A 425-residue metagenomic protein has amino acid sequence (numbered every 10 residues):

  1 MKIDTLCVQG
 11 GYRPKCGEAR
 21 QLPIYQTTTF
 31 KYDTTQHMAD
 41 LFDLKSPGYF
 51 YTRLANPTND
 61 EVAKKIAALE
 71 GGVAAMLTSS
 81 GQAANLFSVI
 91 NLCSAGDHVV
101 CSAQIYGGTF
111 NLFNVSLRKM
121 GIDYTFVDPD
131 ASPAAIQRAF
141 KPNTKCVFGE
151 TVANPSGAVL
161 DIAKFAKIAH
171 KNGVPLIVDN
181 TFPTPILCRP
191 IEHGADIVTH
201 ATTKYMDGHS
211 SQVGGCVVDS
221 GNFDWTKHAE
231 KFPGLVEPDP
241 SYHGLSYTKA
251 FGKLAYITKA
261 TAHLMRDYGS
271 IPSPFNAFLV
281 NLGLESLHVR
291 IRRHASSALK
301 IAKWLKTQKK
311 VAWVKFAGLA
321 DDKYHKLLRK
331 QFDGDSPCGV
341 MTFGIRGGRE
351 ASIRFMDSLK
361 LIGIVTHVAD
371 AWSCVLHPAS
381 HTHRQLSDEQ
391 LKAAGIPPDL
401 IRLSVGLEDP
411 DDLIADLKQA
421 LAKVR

Functional and structural regions predicted by a protein language model:
M1, N114-V115, D123-Y124, P142-K145 (+3 more regions): PLP-dependent enzyme catalytic core of the Aspartate aminotransferase-like
M1-S46: N-terminal glycine-rich, Lys/His-bearing helix-loop that initiates the first secondary-structure elements of many
K2-G10, P57, A369-D370, L376: Positively charged, small/polar-rich N-terminal and surface patches that mediate targeting and assembly and bind
C7-C16, A75-T307, K315: Conserved PLP-enzyme active-site core in the AAT-like
T29, S220-F223, I345-G348: Short loop segments at secondary-structure junctions
T34-L86, G108-S116: Conserved N-terminal alpha-helix of the aminotransferase class I/II PLP-enzyme fold
V218, T342-G344, S404-G406: Short hydrophobic/aromatic beta-strand micro-patches that form the beta-sheet surface supporting nucleotide- or nucleic
Y268-I271, F275-A277, L282, S286 (+4 more regions): Conserved small-domain helix->loop->beta segment predominantly found in fold-type I
